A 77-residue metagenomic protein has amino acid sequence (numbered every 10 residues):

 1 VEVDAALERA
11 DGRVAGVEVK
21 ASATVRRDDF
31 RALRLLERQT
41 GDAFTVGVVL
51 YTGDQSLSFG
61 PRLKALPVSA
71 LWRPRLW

Functional and structural regions predicted by a protein language model:
V1-W77: A cross-kingdom feature that marks ATP-driven nucleic-acid transaction machinery
